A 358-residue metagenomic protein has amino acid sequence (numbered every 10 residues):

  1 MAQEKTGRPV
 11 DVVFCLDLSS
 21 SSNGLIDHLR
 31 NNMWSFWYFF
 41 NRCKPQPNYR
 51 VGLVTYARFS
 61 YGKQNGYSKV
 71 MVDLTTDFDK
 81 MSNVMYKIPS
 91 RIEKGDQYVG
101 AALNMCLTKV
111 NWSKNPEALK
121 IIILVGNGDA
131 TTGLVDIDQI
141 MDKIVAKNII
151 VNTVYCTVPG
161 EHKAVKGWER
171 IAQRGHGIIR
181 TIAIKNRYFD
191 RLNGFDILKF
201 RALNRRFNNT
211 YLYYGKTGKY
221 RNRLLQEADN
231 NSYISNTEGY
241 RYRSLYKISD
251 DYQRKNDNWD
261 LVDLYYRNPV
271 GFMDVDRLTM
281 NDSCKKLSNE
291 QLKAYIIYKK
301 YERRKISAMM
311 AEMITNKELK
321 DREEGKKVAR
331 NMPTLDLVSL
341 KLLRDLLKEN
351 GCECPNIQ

Functional and structural regions predicted by a protein language model:
K5-K69, L103, I122-I123: Von Willebrand factor
T6-S21, M81-K87, V275-L278, K285-L287: Acidic/histidine-rich, surface-exposed loop or edge segments in extracytoplasmic proteins
D17, L53, L103, L119-T131 (+3 more regions): DG-centered beta-turn motif at the end of beta-strands
L18-S22, A57-G62, S90-E93, N127-T132 (+2 more regions): Solvent-exposed loop/turn segments at secondary-structure junctions within structured extracellular/periplasmic domains
V72-K120, G160-V165: Von Willebrand factor
G128-R174: VWA/integrin I-like adhesion module and closely mimicked acidic/polar interface patches used
G175, I179-G271, S307-D336: C-terminal "exit" segments of structured domains
K286-L287, Q291-Q358: Histidine-centered catalytic/metal-binding microenvironments
